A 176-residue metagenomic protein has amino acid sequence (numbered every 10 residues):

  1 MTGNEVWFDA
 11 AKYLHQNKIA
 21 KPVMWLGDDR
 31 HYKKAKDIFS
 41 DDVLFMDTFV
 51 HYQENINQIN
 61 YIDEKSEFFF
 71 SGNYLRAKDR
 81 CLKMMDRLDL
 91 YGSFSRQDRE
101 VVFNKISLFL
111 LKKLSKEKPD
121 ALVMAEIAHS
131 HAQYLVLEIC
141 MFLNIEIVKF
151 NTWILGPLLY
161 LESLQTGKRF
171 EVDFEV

Functional and structural regions predicted by a protein language model:
M1-N4, G27, V123-E126: Nucleotide-activated donor-dependent transferases that construct or modify glycoconjugates
M1-Q16: Charged, amphipathic alpha-helical stretches
G3, F103, H129: Charged, low-complexity surface patches
E5, R30, S130-H131: Short alpha-helical
W7, R80-L82, K118-A121: Generic detector of bulky aromatic hydrophobic side chains
D9, K34, L135: Phosphate- and divalent-cation-binding pockets in alpha/beta enzyme and binding domains that engage nucleotide-derived
Y13-L110, T152-V176: Conserved N-terminal ligand/cofactor-binding loop architecture of enzyme catalytic domains
F109-D173: Conserved nucleotide-sugar donor-interacting segment of glycosyltransferase catalytic cores, predominantly GT-B
